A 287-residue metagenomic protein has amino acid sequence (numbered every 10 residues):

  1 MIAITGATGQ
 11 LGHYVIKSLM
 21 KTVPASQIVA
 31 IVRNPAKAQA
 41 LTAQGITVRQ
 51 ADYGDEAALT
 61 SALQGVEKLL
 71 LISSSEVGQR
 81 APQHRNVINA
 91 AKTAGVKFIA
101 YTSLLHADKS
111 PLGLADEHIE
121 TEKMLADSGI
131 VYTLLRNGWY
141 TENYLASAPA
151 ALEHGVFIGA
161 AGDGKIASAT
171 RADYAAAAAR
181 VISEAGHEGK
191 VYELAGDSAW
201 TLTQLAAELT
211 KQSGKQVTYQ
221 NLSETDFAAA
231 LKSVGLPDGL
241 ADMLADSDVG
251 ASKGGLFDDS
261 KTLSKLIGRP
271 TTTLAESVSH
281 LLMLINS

Functional and structural regions predicted by a protein language model:
M1-K37, G54-A57, Q64, S75-R85 (+7 more regions): Oxidoreductase cofactor-interface core, primarily capturing Rossmann-like NAD(P)-dependent enzymes
A3, R49, I267: Conserved Rossmann-like nucleotide-binding pocket used by diverse enzymes that bind dinucleotide cofactors
K37-Q44, S61: Short loop/helix-cap segments at secondary-structure boundaries that form the rim of catalytic
T42-D55: Rossmann-fold cofactor-recognition segment
A51, K68-I72, Y101: Redox-cofactor binding/interface segments in oxidoreductases and associated redox assembly factors
T262, I267-S287: Amphipathic terminal alpha-helices
